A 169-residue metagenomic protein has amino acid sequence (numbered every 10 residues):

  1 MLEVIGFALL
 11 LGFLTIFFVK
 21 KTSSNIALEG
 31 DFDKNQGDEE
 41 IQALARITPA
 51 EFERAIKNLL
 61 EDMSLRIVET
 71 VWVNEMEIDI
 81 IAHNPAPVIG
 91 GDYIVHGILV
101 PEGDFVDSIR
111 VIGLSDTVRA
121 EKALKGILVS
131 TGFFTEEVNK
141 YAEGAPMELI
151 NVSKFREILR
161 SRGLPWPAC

Functional and structural regions predicted by a protein language model:
M1-M76, I81-C169: Mixed-charge (Asp/Glu-Lys/Arg
